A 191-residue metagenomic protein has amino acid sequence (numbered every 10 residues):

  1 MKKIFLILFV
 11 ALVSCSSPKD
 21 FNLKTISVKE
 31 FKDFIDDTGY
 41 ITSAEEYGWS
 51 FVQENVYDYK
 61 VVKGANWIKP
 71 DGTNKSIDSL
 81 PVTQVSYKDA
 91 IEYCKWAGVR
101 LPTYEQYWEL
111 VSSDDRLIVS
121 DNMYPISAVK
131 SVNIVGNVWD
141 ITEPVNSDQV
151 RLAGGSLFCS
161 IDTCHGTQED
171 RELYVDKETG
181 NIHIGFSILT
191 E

Functional and structural regions predicted by a protein language model:
K3-V13: Sec-dependent N-terminal signal peptides
C15-K19, I26-E30, F34, L80-K88 (+2 more regions): Disulfide-stabilized, aromatic/cysteine-rich ligand-recognition loop
S16-D114, E191: Active-site microenvironments of metalloenzymes and redox enzymes
S27, A90-Y93, N133-I141, S187: Active-site-proximal alpha-helical segments within enzyme catalytic domains
D33-D36, I41, I126-K130, V175-T179: Extracytoplasmic electrostatic interaction patches
K63, D78, K95-A97, T103 (+5 more regions): Residues that flank catalytic or metal-binding motifs in active/ligand-binding sites
S113-V135: Short, well-ordered junction/capping motifs at the entry into regular secondary structure
M123, D140-N146: Short beta->alpha transition motifs characteristic of CBS
